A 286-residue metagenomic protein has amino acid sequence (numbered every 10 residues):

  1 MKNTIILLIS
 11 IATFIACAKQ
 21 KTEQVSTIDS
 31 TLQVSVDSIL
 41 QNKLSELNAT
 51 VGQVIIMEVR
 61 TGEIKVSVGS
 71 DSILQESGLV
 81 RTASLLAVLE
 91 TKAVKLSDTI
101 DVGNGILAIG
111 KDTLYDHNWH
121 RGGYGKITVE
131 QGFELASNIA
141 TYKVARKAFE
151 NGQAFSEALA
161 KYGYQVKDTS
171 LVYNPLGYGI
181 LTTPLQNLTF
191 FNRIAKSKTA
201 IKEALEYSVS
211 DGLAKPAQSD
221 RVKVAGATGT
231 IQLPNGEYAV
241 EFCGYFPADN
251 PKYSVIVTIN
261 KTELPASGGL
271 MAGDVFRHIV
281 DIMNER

Functional and structural regions predicted by a protein language model:
T4-T13: Sec-dependent N-terminal signal peptides
Q24-E58: Beta-lactamase-like hydrolase cores
V36, G62, L74-G103, G132 (+3 more regions): Active-site SXXK
L44-S70, G244, V255: A short, well-structured edge-of-sheet supersecondary motif
R60, V66-V80, K126, E130 (+1 more regions): Active-site-proximal helix/loop microenvironment of the serine DD-peptidase/beta-lactamase transpeptidase fold
R60, V94-S97, D101-F155: Conserved catalytic neighborhood of penicillin-recognizing serine enzymes
G152-Q153, V172-M283: A penicillin-recognizing enzyme superfamily signal
